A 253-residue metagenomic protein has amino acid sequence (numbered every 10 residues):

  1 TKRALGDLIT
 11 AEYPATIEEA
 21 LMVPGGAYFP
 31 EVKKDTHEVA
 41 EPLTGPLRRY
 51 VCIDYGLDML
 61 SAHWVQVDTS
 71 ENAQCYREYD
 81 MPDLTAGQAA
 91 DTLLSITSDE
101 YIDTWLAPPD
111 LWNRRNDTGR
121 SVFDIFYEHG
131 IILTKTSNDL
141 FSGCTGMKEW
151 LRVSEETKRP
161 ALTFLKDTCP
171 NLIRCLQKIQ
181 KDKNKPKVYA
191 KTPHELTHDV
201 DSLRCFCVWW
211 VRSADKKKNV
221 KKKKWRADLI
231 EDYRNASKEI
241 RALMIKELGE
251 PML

Functional and structural regions predicted by a protein language model:
T1-I53: ATPase catalytic-site recognition across NTP-hydrolyzing enzymes
K2-G6, L162, T192: Hydrophobic alpha-helical scaffolding
Y13, A190-V220: Acidic, Mg2+-coordinating catalytic module of metal-dependent nucleases/exonucleases that use a two-metal-ion mechanism
Y13, D54, A62, W105 (+2 more regions): A residue-level signal for conserved active-site and pocket-lining positions in enzyme catalytic cores
E18, T69, C207, V211: Hydrophobic/aromatic-lined pockets within catalytic cores
L57: Short, glycine/acidic-enriched loop or turn micro-motifs at the edges of active sites
L60-Q66: Short beta-strand scaffold segments in enzyme catalytic cores
H63, E71-K191, S213, K217 (+2 more regions): Mg2+-dependent endonuclease catalytic cores in nucleic-acid-processing enzymes, primarily RNase H-like
